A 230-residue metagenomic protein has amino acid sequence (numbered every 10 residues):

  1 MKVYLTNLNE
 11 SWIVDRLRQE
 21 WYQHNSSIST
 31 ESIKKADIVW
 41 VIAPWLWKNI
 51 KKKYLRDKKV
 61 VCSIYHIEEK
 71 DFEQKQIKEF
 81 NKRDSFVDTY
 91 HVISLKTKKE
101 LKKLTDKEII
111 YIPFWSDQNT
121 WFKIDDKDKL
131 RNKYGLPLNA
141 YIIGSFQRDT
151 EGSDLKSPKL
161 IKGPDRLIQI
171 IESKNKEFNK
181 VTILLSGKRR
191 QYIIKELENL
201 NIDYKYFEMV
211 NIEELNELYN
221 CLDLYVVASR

Functional and structural regions predicted by a protein language model:
M1-N49: N-terminal pre-catalytic "stem/leader" segment of glycosyltransferase-like enzymes
K35-A43, K53-D71, Y90-H91: Active-site proximal beta-strand in glycosyltransferases
K70-Q74, K99, K103, S116-K133 (+1 more regions): Acidic anion/phosphate-binding donor-loop and adjacent secondary structure in glycosyltransferase catalytic cores
D71-Y90, N220: Membrane-proximal helix-turn-helix segments that form the acceptor-binding/catalytic region of lipid-linked
D88-E100, D106-I124, F146: Donor nucleotide-sugar binding/catalytic pocket of nucleotide-sugar-dependent glycosyltransferases
K127, R131-K195: Conserved catalytic-core segment of nucleotide-activated headgroup transferases in glycan assembly
K180-T182, G187, Q191-E213, L224: Nucleotide-activated donor-binding/catalytic signature segment of Leloir-type glycosyltransferases, i.e., the conserved
E217-R230: Acidic donor-binding loop of glycosyltransferase active sites
